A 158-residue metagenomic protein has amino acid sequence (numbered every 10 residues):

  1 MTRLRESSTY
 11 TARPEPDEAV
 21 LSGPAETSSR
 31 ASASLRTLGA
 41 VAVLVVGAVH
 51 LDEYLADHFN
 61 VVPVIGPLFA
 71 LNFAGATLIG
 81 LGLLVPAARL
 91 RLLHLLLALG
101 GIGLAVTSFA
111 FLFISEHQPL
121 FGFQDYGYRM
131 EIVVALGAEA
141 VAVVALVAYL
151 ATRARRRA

Functional and structural regions predicted by a protein language model:
T2-A158: Membrane-interface extramembranous regions
